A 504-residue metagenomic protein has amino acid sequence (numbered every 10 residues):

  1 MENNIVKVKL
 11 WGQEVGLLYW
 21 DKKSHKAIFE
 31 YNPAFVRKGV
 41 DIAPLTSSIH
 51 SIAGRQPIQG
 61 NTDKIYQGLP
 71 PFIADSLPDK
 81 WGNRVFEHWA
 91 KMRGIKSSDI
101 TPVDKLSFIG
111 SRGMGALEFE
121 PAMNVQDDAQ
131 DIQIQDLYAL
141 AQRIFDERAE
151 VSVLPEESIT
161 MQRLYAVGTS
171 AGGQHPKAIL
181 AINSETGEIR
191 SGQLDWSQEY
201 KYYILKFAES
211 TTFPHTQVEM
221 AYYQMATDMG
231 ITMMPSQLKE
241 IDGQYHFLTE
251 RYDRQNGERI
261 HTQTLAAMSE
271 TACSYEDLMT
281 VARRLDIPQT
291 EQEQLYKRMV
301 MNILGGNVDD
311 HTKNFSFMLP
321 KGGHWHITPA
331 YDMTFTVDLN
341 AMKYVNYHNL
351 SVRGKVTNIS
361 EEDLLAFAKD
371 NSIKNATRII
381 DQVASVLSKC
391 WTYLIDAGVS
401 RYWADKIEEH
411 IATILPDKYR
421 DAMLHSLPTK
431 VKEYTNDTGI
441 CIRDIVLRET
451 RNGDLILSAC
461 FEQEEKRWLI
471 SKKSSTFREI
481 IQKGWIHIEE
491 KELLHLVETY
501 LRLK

Functional and structural regions predicted by a protein language model:
M1-T312, S316-L427, V431: Phosphate/dinucleotide-binding and metal-coordinating scaffold of catalytic cores in nucleotide-dependent enzymes
W11, T438, E462-E464: Short strand-coil-strand connectors
G16-W20, R443-L447, L457, W468-I470: Broad, structure-driven detector of short, well-ordered beta-strand segments within folded domains
E30-F35, R251-D253, A459-E465, K491-L493: Secondary-structure transition/turn motif
R378, S426, N452, G484 (+1 more regions): Alpha-helix boundary/N-cap detector
M423-V446: Negatively charged, low-complexity tracts enriched in Asp/Glu with abundant Ser/Thr
R451-K483: Acidic, low-complexity, intrinsically disordered interaction modules
F477-K504: Mixed-charge, Lys/Arg-enriched low-complexity segments
